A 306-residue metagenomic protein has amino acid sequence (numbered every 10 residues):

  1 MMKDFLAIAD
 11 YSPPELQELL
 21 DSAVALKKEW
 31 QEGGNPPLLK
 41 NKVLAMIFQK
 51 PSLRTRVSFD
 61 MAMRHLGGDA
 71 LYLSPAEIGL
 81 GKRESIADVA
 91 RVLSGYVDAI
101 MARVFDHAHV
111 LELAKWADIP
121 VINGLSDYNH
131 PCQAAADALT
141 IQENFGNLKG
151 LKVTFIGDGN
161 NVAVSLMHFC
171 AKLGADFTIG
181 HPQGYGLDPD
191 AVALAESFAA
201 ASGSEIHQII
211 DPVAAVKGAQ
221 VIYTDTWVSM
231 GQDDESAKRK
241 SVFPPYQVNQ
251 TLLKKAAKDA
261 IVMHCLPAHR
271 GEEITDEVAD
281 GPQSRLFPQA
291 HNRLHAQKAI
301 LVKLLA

Functional and structural regions predicted by a protein language model:
M1-V57, M61, N129: Positively charged, low-complexity intrinsically disordered leader regions
V43-L44, F48-Y96: Active-site cofactor/substrate anionic-group-binding motifs, chiefly glycine- and Lys/Arg-rich phosphate-binding loops
Q49-A62, F145-T224: Glycine-rich phosphate/diphosphate-binding loop of Rossmann-like nucleotide-binding domains
L66, Y96, W116-A117, L173 (+2 more regions): Short, structured coil segments at secondary-structure junctions
D98-F169, H264: Anion-binding alpha/beta catalytic cores of soluble intermediary-metabolism enzymes, centered on
S197-E277: Rossmann-like adenosine-cofactor binding region
D280-A306: C-terminal helix-to-coil terminal segments
